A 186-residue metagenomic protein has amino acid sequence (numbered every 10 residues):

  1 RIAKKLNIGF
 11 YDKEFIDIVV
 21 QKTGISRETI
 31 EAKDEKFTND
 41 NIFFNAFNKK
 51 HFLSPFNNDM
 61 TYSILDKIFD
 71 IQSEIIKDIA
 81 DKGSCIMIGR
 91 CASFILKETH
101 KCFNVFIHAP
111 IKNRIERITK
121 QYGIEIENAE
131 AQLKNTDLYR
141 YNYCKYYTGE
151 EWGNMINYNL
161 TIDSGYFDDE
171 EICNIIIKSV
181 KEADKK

Functional and structural regions predicted by a protein language model:
R1-I2: Glycine-rich phosphate-binding P-loop
N7-Q21: Short beta-strand-centered segment that lines the nucleotide-binding/catalytic pocket of NTP-utilizing
V20-S84: ATP-dependent small-molecule kinase phosphotransfer cores that center on conserved nucleotide phosphate-binding segments
K36-K49, E125-E170: Small-molecule kinase domains that catalyze NTP-dependent phosphoryl transfer to phosphate-bearing small molecules
S73, D169-I177: Short, amphipathic alpha-helical "lid/cap" segments that border enzyme active or binding sites
I79, C91-T99, R117: RNA pseudouridine synthases
E98-Q121, I126-K134: Conserved phosphate-donor/acceptor-positioning beta-strand/loop module used by diverse small-molecule
